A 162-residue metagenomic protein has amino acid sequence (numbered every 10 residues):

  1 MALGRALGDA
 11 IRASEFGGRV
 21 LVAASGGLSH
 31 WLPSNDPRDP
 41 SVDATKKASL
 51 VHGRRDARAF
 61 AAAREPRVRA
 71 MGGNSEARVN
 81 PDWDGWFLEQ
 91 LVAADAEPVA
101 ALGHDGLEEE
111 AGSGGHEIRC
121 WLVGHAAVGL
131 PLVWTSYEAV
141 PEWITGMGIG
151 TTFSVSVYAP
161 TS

Functional and structural regions predicted by a protein language model:
M1-A6, A13, N35-S162: Flexible, D/E/H-enriched segments
A10-I11, A23: Conserved catalytic-core segments centered on acid/base and nucleophilic motifs
I11-G18: Nuclease catalytic cores that cleave nucleic-acid phosphodiester bonds, predominantly acidic two-metal-ion
G18-L28, G124: Beta-strand elements within well-structured catalytic alpha/beta cores of enzymes that handle phosphate/sulfate esters
L28-S34: Short, conserved secondary-structure transition motifs
